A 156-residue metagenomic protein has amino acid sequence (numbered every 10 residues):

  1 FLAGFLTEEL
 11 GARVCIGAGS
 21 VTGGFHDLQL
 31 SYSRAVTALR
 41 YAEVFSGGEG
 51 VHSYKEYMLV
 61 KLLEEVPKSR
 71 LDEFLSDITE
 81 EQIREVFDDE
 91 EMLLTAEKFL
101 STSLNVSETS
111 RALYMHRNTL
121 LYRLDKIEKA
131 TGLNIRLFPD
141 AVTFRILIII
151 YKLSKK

Functional and structural regions predicted by a protein language model:
F1-K156: Cytosolic nucleotide-utilizing catalytic cores of signal-transduction proteins
